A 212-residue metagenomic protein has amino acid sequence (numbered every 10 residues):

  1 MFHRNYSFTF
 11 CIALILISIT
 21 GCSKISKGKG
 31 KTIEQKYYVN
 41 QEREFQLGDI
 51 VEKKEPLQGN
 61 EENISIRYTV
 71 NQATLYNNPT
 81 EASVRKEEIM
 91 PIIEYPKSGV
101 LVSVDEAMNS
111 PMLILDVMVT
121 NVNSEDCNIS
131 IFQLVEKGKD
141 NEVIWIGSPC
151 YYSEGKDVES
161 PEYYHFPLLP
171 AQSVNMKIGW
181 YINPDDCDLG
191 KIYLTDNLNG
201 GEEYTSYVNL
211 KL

Functional and structural regions predicted by a protein language model:
M1-T9: Bacterial N-terminal signal peptides that target proteins for export
F10-L16: Hydrophobic helical h-region of N-terminal Sec-dependent signal peptides in bacterial secretory/periplasmic proteins
S18-G21: C-terminal motif of bacterial Sec signal peptides marking the signal peptidase cleavage site
S23-L212: Conserved functional micro-motifs across diverse proteins
